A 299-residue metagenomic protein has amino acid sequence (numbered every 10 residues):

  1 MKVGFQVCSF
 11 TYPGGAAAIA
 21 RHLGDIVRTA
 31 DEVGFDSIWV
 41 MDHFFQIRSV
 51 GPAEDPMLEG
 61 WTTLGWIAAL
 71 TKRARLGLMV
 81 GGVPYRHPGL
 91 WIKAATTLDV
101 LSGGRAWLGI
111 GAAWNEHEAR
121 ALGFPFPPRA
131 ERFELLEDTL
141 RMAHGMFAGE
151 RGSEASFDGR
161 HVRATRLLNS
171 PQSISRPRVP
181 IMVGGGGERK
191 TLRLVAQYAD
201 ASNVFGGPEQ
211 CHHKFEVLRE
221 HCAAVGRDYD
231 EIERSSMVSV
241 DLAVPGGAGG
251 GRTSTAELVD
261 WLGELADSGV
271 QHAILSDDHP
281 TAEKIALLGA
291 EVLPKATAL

Functional and structural regions predicted by a protein language model:
M1-L70, V179, P208-E209, D278-E283 (+2 more regions): N-terminal beta1-alpha1-beta2 module of alpha/beta enzyme domains
V3-V7, I38-V40, R75-L78, A106-I110 (+4 more regions): Hydrophobic faces of well-ordered beta-strands that scaffold small-molecule active sites in alpha/beta enzyme cores
V7, D36, L122, A130-S175 (+1 more regions): An alpha-helical appendage that flanks or caps ligand/catalytic pockets
V7-R21, G81-G89, P177-G187, S239-A256: Active-site mouth loops of central-metabolism enzymes
A17-A30, W91-A95, G184-Q197, G250-L265: Short, acidic/polar
Q46-G51, L78, P84-Y198, H212-V225 (+1 more regions): Internal, glycine-rich beta/alpha segment that forms the wall or movable "lid" of small-molecule/cofactor binding
D55-L58, L90-S102, R252, L288-L293: Short, electropositive alpha-helical surface patch
L70-R73, S102, L194-S202, G269-Q271: Glycine-enriched alpha-helix->loop->beta-strand junction motifs that scaffold or abut catalytic
